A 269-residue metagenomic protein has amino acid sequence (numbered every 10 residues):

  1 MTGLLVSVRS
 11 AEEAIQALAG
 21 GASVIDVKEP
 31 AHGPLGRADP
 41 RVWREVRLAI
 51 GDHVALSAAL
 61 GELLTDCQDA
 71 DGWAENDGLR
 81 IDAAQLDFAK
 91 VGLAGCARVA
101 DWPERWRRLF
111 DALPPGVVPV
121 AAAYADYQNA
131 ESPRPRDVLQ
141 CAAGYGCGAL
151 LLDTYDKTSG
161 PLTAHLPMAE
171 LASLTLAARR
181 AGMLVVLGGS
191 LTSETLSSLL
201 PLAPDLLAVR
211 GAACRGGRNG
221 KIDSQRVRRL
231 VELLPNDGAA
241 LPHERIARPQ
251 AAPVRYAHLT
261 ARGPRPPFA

Functional and structural regions predicted by a protein language model:
G3-E13, L18: N-terminal basic/disordered segments at the start of proteins
L4-V6, I25-V27, V54-L60, D87-V91 (+5 more regions): Hydrophobic faces of well-ordered beta-strands that scaffold small-molecule active sites in alpha/beta enzyme cores
A11, P34-G51: Glycine-rich, positively charged N-terminal anion/phosphate-binding segment
A17, L150, L199: Conserved, mostly hydrophobic/aromatic
I25-L35, A84-A97, L151-S159, L202-S224: Glycine-rich phosphate-binding active-site loops on the catalytic face of alpha/beta enzymes
R41-V46, V99-L109, A212-A239, H243: C-terminal helical cap(s) of enzyme catalytic domains, especially alpha/beta-barrels
D52-N76, D82-L162, A177: Conserved anion-binding
A239-A269: Intrinsic disorder/low-complexity segments
